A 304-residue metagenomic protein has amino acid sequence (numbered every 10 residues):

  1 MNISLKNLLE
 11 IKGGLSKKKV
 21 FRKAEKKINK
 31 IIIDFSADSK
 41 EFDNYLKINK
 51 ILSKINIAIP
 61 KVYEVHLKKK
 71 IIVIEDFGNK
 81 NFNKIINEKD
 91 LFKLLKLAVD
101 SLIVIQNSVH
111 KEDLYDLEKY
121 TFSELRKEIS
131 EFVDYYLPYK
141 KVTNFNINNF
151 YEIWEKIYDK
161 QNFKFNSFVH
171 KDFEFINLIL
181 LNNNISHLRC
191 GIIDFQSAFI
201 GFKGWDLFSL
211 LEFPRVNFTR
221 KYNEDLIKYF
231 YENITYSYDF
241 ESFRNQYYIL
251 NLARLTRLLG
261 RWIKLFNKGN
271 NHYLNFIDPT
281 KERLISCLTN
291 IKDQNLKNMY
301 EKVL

Functional and structural regions predicted by a protein language model:
M1, H110-E118, E124, E128-H170 (+2 more regions): An alpha-helical support segment within catalytic cores of ATP-dependent transferases
I3-R22: ATP-binding glycine-rich phosphate-binding loop
K12, F21-K127, P138, N162-F163: ATP-binding pocket architecture of kinase catalytic cores
K18-A24, I105-Q106, E155-L207, N217-F218: Active-site acidic catalytic loop and adjacent metal/ATP-binding pocket of ATP-dependent phosphoryl transfer enzymes
Y45, L91, L95-A98, L125 (+4 more regions): Hydrophobic packing residues in well-ordered alpha-helices of helical domains and bundles
Y63, L117-S123, D239-N251, N275: All-alpha amphipathic helical-bundle segments outside canonical DNA-binding/catalytic cores that form hydrophobic
S130-K140, K203-S237, L252-N270, K281-L288: Active-site activation/catalytic loop segments of kinase-like enzymes and analogous catalytic loops in related
Q294-L304: Long, charge-rich low-complexity segments
